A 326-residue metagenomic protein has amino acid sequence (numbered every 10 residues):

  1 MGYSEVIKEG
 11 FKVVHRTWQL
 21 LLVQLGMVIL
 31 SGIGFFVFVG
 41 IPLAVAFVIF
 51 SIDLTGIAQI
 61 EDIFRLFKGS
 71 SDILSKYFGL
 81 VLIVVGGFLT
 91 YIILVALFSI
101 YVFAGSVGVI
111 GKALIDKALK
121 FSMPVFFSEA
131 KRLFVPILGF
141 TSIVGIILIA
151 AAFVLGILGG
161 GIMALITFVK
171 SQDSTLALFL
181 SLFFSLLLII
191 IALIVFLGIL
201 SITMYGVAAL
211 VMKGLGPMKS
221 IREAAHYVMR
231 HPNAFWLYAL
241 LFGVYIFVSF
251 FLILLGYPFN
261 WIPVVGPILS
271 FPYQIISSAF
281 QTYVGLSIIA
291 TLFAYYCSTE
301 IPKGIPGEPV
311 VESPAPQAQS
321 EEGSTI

Functional and structural regions predicted by a protein language model:
S4-E9, H15, L25-G32, V39-S75 (+6 more regions): Juxtamembrane transition segments at transmembrane-helix termini in multipass membrane proteins
T17-D53, V125-L155: Cytosolic-side membrane-entry/anchor segment at the start of a transmembrane helix
G34, F78-L82, G86, T90-L94 (+3 more regions): Transmembrane alpha-helical segments and their membrane-interface loop/helix boundaries that make up the transmembrane
D72-I73, V125-L133, E223-H231: Short membrane-interface loop/juxtamembrane segments of multi-pass integral membrane proteins
G79-I92, F121-I149, L176-I191: Alpha-helical membrane-spanning segments of integral membrane proteins, especially the hydrophobic core of TM bundles
L80, G87-V107, D116, F153: Specific transmembrane helices
A150-L176: Non-cytosolic segments of integral membrane proteins
